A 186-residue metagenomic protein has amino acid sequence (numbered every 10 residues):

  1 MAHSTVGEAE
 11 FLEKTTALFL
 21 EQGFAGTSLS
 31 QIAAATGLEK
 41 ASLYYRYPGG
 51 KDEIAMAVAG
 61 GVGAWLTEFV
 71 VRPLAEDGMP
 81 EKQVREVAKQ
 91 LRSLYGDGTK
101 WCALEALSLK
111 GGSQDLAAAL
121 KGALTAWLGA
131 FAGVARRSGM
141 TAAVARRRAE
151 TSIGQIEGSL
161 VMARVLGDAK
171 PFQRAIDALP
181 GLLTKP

Functional and structural regions predicted by a protein language model:
M1-V6: N-terminal intrinsically disordered/low-complexity leader segments
E10, K14-A57: Helix-turn-helix
A55, K82-E86, Y95-D115: Amphipathic alpha-helical segments used for helix-helix packing
A59-W65: Short, basic, alpha-helical segments at the C-terminal edge of helix-turn-helix-like DNA-binding modules
T67, S113-G139, R147-E150, R174-T184: Amphipathic alpha-helical packing segments from all-alpha helical-bundle domains
E68-K100, A149-S152: Hydrophobic alpha-helical connector segments
K82, E86, A106, R147-G154 (+2 more regions): Amphipathic alpha-helical interaction segments
S93-L94, L109, G133, I153-P171 (+1 more regions): Amphipathic C-terminal alpha-helical segment
